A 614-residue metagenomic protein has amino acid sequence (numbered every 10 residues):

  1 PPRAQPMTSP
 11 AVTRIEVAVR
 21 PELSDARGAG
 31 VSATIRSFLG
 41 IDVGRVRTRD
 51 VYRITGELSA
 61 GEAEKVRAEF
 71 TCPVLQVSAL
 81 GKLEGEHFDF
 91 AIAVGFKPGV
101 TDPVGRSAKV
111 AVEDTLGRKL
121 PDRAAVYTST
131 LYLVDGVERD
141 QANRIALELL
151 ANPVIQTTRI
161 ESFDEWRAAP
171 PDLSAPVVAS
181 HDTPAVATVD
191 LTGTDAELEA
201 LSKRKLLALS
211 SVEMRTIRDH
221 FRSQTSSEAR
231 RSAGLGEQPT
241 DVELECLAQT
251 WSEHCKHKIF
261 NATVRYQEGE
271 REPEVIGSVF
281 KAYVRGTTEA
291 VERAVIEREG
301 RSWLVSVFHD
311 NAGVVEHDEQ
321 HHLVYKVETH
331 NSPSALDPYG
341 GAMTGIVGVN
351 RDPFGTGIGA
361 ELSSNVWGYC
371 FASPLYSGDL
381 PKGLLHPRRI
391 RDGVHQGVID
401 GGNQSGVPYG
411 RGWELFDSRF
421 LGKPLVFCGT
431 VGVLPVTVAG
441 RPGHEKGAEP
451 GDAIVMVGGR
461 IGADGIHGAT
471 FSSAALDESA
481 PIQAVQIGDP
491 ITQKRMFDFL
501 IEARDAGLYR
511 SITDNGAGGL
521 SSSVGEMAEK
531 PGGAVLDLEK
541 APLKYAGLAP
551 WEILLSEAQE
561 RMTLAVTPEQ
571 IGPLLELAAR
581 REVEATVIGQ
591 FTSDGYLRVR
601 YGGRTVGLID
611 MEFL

Functional and structural regions predicted by a protein language model:
P2-G488, T492, I501-A506, G516 (+6 more regions): Core nucleic-acid recognition elements
G410, R510, L536, G572-L577 (+1 more regions): Acidic/polar loop patches that form or flank catalytic/metal-binding clefts of enzymes that bind anionic ligands
R510-T513, T563: Short catalytic-loop micro-motif centered on adjacent basic/acidic residues
A528-G532, L536-K540: A short, contiguous, amphipathic alpha-helix enriched in charged residues
L538-A549: Generic long, charged, amphipathic alpha-helical segments
M562-E582: Repeat-solenoid scaffold signature
